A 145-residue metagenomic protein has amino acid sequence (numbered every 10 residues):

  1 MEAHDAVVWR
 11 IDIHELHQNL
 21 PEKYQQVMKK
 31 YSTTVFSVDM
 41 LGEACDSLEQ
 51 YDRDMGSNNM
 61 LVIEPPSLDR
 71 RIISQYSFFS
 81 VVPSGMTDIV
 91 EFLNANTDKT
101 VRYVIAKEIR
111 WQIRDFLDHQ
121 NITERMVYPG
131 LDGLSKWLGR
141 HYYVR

Functional and structural regions predicted by a protein language model:
M1-R145: Catalytic-core elements of nucleic-acid end-processing and repair enzymes
